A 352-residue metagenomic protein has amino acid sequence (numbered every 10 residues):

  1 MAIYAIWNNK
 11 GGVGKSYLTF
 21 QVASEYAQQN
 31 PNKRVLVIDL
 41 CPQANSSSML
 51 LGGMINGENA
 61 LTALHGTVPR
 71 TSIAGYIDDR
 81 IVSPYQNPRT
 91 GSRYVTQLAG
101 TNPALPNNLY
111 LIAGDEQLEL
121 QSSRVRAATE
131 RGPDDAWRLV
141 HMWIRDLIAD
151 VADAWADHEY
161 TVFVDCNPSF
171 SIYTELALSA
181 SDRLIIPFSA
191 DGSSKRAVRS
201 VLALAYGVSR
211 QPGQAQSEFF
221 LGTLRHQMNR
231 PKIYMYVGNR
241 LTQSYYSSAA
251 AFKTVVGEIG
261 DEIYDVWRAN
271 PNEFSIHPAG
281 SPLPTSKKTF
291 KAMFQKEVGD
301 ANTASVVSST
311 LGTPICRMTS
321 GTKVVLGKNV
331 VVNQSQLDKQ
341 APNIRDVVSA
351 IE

Functional and structural regions predicted by a protein language model:
M1-E352: P-loop NTP-binding core
